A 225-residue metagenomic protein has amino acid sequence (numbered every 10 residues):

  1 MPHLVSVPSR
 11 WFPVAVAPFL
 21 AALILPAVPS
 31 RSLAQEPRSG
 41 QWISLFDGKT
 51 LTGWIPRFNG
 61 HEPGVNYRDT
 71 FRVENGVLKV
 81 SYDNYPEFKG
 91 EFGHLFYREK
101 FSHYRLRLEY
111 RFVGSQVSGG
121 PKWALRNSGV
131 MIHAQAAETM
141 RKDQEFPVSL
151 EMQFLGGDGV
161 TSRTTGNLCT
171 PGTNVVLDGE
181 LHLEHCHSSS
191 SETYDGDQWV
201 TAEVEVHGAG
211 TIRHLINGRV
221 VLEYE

Functional and structural regions predicted by a protein language model:
M1-F12: N-terminal secretory signal peptides that target proteins for export/translocation
V7, V28-S30, Q35: Intrinsically disordered, low-complexity regions enriched in serine, threonine, proline and polar/charged residues
P8, A15-P18, N84: Intrinsically disordered, low-complexity segments enriched in polar/charged small residues
P13-A27: Bacterial N-terminal signal peptides
S32-E225: Carbohydrate-interacting regions of secretory-pathway proteins
